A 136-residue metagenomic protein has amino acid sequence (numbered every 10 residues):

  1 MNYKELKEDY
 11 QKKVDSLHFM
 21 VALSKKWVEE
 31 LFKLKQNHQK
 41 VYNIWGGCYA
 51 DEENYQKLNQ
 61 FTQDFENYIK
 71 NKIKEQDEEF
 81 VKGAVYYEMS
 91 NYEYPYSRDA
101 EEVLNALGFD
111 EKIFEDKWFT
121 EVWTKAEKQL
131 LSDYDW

Functional and structural regions predicted by a protein language model:
M1-W136: Soluble, non-transmembrane alpha-helical interaction regions
